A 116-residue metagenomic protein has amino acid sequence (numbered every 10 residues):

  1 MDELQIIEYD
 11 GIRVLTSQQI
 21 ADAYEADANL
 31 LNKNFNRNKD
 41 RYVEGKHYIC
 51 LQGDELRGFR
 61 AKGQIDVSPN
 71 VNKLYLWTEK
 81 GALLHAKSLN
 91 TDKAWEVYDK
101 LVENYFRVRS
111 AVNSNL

Functional and structural regions predicted by a protein language model:
M1-L116: An anion-engaging/catalytic patch
